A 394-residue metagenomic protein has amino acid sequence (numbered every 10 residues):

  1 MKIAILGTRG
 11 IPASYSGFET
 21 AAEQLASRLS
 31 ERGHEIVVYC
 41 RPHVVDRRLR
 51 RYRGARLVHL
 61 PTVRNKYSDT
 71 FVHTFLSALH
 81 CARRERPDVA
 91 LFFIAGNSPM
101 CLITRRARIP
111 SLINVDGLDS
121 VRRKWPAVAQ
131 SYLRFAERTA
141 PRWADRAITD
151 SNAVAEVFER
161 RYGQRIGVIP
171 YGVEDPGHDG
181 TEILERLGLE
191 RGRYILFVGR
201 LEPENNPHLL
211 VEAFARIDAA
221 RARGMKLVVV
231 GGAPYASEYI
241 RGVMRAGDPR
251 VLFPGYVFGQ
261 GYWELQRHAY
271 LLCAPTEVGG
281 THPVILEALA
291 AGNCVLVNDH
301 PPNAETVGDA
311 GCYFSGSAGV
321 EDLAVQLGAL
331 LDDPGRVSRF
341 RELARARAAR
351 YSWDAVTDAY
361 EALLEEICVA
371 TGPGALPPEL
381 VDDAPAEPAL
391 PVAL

Functional and structural regions predicted by a protein language model:
K2, T8-S14, R28-N65, A153-A155 (+2 more regions): N-terminal strand-loop element at the rim of the active site of nucleotide-sugar-dependent glycosyltransferases
A4, G188-A215, V228: Conserved donor-binding/catalytic core segment of Leloir-type glycosyltransferases
D69-R83, P87-D116, G280: An aromatic- and histidine-rich active-site surface loop
Q130-A147: Membrane-proximal helix-turn-helix segments that form the acceptor-binding/catalytic region of lipid-linked
I240-W263: Nucleotide-activated donor-binding/catalytic signature segment of Leloir-type glycosyltransferases, i.e., the conserved
E277: Aromatic "clamp/platform" in nucleotide-sugar-dependent glycosyltransferases that forms part of the donor/acceptor
C294-V297: Short hydrophobic beta-strand element within catalytic cores of glycosyltransferases and related nucleotide-activated
C312-V320, A329-G335: Conserved acidic donor-binding segment of nucleotide-sugar-dependent glycosyltransferases
